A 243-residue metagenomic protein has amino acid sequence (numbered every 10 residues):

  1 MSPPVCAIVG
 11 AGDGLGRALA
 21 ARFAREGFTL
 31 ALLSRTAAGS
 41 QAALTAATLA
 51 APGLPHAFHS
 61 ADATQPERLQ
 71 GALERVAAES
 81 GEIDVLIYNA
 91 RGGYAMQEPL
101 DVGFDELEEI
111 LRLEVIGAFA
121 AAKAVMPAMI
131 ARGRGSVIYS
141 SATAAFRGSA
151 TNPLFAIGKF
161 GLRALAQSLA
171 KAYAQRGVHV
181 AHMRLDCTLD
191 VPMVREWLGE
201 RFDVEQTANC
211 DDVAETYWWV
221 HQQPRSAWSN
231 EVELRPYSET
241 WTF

Functional and structural regions predicted by a protein language model:
G12-D13: Conserved glycine-rich cofactor-binding loop
G27-A42: Conserved glycine-rich Rossmann-like NAD(P)H-binding loop of the short-chain dehydrogenase/reductase
S60-A72, F104: The beta1-alpha1 cofactor-binding region of Rossmann-like NAD(H)/NADP(H)-dependent oxidoreductases
R91-E108, T151: Conserved mid-core segment of classical short-chain dehydrogenase/reductases
L100-F119, I138, L162: Catalytic Tyr-X3-Lys loop
L113-A131: Amphipathic alpha-helical dimer-interface segment in Rossmann-like NAD(P)H-dependent oxidoreductases
S136-G161, Q167, K171-A174: Catalytic loop of short-chain dehydrogenase/reductase
Q175-C187, E196-T242: C-terminal helical subdomain
